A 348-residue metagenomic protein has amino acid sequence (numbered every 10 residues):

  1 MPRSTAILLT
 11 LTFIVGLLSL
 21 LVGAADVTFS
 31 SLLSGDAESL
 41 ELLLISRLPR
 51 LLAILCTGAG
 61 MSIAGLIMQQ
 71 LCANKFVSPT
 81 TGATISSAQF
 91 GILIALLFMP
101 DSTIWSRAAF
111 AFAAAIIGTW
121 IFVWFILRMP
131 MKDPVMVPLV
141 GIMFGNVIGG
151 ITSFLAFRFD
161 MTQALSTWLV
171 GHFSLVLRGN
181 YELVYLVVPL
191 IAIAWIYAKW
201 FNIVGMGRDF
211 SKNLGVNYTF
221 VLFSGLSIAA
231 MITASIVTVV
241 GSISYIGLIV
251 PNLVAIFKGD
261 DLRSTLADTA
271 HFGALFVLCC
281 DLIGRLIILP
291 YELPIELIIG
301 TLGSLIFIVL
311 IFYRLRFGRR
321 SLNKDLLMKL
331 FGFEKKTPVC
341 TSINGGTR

Functional and structural regions predicted by a protein language model:
M1-R348: Alpha-helical transmembrane segments in inner-membrane proteins
